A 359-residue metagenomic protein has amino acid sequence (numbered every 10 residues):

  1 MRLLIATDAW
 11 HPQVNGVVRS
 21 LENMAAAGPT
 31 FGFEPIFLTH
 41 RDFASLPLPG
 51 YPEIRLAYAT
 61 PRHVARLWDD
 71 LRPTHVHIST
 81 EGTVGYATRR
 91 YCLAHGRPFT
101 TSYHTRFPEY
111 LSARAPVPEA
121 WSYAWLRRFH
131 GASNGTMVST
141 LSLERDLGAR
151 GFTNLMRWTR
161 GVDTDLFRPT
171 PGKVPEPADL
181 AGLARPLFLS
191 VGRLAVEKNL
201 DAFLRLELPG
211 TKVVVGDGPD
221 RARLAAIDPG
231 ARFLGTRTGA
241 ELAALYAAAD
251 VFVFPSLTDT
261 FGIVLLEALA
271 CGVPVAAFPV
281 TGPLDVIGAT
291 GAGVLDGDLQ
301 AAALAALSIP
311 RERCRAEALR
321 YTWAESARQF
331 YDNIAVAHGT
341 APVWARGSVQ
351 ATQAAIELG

Functional and structural regions predicted by a protein language model:
W68, H130, T236-R237, A244-A249 (+1 more regions): Short alpha-helical donor nucleotide-sugar binding micro-motif in glycosyltransferases
P98-T100, E109-R128: Nucleotide-sugar donor phosphate/pyrophosphate-binding loop at the beta->alpha transition of glycosyltransferases
A124-K173, A178, L183: Donor nucleotide-sugar binding/catalytic pocket of nucleotide-sugar-dependent glycosyltransferases
V174-P175, S308-S348: A charged, aromatic-enriched C-terminal amphipathic alpha-helix characteristic of glycosyltransferases across folds
A178-V213: Conserved donor-binding/catalytic core segment of Leloir-type glycosyltransferases
A222-E241: Nucleotide-activated donor-binding/catalytic signature segment of Leloir-type glycosyltransferases, i.e., the conserved
L257: Aromatic "clamp/platform" in nucleotide-sugar-dependent glycosyltransferases that forms part of the donor/acceptor
P274-A277: Short hydrophobic beta-strand element within catalytic cores of glycosyltransferases and related nucleotide-activated
